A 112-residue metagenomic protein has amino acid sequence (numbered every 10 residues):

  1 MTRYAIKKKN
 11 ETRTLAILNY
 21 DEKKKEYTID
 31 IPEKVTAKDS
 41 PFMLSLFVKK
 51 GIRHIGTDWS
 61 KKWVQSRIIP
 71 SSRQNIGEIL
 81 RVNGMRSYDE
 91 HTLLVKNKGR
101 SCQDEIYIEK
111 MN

Functional and structural regions predicted by a protein language model:
M1-N112: Phosphate/dinucleotide-binding and metal-coordinating scaffold of catalytic cores in nucleotide-dependent enzymes
